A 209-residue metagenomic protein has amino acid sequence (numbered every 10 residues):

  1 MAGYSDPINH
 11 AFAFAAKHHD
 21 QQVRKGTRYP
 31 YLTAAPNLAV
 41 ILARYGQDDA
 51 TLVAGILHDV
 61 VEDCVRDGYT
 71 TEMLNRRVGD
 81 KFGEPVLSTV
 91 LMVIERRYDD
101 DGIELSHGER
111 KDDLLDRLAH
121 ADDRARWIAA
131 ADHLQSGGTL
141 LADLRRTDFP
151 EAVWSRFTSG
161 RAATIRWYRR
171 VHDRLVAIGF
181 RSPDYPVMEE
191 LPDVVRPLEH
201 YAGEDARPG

Functional and structural regions predicted by a protein language model:
M1-G209: Active-site helical microenvironments for divalent-metal-assisted chemistry
